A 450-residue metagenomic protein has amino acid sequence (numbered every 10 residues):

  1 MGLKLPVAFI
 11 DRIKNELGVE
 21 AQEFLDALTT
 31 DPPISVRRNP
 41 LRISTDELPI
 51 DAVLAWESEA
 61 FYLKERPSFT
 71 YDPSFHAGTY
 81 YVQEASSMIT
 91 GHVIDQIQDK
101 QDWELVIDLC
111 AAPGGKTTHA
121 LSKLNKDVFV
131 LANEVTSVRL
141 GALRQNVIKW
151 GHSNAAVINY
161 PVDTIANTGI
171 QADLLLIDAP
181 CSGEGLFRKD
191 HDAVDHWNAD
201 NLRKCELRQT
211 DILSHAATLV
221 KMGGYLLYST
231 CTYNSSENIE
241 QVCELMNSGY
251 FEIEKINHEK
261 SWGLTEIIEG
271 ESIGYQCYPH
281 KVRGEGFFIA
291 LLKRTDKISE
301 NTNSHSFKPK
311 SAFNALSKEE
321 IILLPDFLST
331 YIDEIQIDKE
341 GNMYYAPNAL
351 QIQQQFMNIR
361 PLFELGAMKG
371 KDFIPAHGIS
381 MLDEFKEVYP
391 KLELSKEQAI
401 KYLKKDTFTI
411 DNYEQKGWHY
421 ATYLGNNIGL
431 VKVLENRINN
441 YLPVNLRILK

Functional and structural regions predicted by a protein language model:
M1-I43, E285-F287, T295-K450: Polybasic, low-complexity RNA-engagement segments
P32-M88, H92: Conserved AdoMet
Q101-A112: Conserved class I S-adenosyl-L-methionine
P113-K126: Conserved SAM-binding loop of SAM-dependent methyltransferases across substrates and taxa, primarily the Class I
N125, V220-M222: Helix-to-beta-strand junctions that scaffold the AdoMet/dcAdoMet cofactor pocket in Class I SAM-dependent enzymes
N133-I170, I177: S-adenosyl-L-methionine
V138, L174-S214, C231-N238, W262: Mobile active-site "lid"/loop adjacent to the S-adenosyl-L-methionine
A172, Y225-Y228, T232-Y344: Class I S-adenosyl-L-methionine
